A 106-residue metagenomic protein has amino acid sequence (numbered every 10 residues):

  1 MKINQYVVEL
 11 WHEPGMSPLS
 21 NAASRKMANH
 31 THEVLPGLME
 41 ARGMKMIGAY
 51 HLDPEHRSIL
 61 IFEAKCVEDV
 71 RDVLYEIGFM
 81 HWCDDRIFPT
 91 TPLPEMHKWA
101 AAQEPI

Functional and structural regions predicted by a protein language model:
M1-H56, K65-D69, P94-I106: Short S/T/G/P-rich N-terminal loop/turn motif that feeds into the first structured element of a domain
G43, G78-H81: Glycine-centered loop/turn motif at secondary-structure junctions
I61-E63: Short hydrophobic/aromatic beta-strand micro-patches that form the beta-sheet surface supporting nucleotide- or nucleic
V70-G78: Short amphipathic alpha-helices in soluble, non-transmembrane regions that often serve as interface/regulatory elements
M80-P92: Conserved short beta-strand edge segments in small beta-sheet-based binding/regulatory domains
